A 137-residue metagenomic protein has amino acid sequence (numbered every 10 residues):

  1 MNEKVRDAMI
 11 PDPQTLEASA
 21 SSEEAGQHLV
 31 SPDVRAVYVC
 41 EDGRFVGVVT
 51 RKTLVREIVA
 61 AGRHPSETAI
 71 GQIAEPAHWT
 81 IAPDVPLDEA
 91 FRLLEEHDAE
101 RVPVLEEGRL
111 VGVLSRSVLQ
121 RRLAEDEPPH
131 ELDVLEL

Functional and structural regions predicted by a protein language model:
M1-D12, T50-E95, L110-L137: Tandem CBS (Bateman) regulatory domains
N2-I10, A20-E23, A36-F45: Short charge-dense sequence patches
T15-D33, C40-E41, T80-D98, L105 (+1 more regions): The conserved cystathionine-beta-synthase
L29-P32, V37-T53, L94, V102-V118: A glycine-centered beta-loop-beta connector
